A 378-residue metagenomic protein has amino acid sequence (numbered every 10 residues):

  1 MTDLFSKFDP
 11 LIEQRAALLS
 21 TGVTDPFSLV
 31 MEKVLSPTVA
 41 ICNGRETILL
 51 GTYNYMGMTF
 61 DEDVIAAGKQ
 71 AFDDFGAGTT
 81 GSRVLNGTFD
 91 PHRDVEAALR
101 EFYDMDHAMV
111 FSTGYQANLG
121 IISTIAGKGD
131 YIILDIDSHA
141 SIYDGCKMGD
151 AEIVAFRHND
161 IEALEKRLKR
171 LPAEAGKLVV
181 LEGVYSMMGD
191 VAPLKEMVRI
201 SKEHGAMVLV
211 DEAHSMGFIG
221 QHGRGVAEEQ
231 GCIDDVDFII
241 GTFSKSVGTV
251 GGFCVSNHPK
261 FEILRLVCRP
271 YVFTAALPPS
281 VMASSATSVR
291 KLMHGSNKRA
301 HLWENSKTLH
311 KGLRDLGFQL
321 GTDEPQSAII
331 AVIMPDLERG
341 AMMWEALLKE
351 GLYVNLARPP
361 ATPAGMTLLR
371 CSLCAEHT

Functional and structural regions predicted by a protein language model:
E13-F75, A206: N-terminal "arm"/small-domain region of PLP-dependent enzymes with the aminotransferase-like
S28, A300-L309, R314-E350, M366 (+1 more regions): Conserved PLP-binding catalytic core of the aspartate aminotransferase-like
E62, A66-D74, A97, E101 (+2 more regions): PLP-dependent enzyme catalytic core of the Aspartate aminotransferase-like
A66, Q70-T113, S306: Conserved N-terminal alpha-helix of the aminotransferase class I/II PLP-enzyme fold
I121-A140: Conserved PLP-anchoring active-site segment centered on the Schiff-base-forming lysine
V154, H158-V210: Active-site phosphate-binding strand-loop segment of PLP-dependent enzymes
H222, E228-I263: Active-site PLP attachment segment
A276-G295, H301, N305-T308, R314: Structural motif of enzymes handling amino- and sulfur-group chemistry
